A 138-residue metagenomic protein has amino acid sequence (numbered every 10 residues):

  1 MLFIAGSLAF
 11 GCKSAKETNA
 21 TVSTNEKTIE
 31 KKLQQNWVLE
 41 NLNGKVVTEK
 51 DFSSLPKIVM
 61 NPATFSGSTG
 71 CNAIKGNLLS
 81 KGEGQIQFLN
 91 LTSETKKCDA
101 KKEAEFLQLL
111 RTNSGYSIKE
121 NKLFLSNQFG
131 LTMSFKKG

Functional and structural regions predicted by a protein language model:
M1-F10: Sec-dependent bacterial lipoprotein signal peptides
F10-G138: Lipid interaction determinants
